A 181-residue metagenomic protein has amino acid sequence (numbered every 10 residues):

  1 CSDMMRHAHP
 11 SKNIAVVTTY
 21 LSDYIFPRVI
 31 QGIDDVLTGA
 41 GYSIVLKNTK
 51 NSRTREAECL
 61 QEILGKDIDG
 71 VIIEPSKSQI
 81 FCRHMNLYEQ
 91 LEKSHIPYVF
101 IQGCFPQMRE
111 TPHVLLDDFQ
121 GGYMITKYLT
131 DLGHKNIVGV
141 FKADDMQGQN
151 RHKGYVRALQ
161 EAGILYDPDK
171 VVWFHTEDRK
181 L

Functional and structural regions predicted by a protein language model:
C1-Q31, A40, K50, G65: N-terminal helix-turn-helix/winged-helix DNA-binding helices and compositionally similar short basic alpha-helical
D3, K47, P112: Flexible, nucleotide-binding loop/lid elements of kinase catalytic cores
V16, V45-N48, I72-I73, G139: Short catalytic-loop micro-motif centered on adjacent basic/acidic residues
Y20-D23, K50-N51, S76-I80, K142-M146 (+1 more regions): Short histidine/acidic/glycine/proline-rich micro-motifs that form metal- and phosphate-coordinating active-site loops
D35-Y42, E62-D69, C82-L181: Bacterial carbohydrate/catabolite-sensing allosteric modules
T54-E58: Conserved ATP-dependent adenylate/AMP-binding module captured primarily in the ANL superfamily
E74-P75, Q102: Active-site acidic Asp-centered loop
